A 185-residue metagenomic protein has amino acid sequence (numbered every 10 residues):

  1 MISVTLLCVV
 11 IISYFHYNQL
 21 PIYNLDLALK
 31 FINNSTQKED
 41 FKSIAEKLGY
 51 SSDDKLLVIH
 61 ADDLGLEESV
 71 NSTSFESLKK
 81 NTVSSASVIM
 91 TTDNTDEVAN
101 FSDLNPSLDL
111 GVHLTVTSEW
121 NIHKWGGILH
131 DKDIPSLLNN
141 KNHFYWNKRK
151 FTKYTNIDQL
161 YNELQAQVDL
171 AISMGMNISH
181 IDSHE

Functional and structural regions predicted by a protein language model:
S3-V58, S69: N-terminal pre-catalytic segment of deacetylase/amide-hydrolase enzymes
L48-G49, S74-K80, T95-D109, G127-N139 (+1 more regions): Acidic (Asp/Glu)-rich catalytic clusters
L56-V58, V83-S87, S107-H113, I178-D182: Structural preference for beta-strand elements that scaffold enzyme active sites
L64, T91, H113-E119, H184: Active-site beta-loop-alpha junctions enriched in small/polar residues
E68-D93: A short alpha/beta connector and helix-capping loop motif
V70-N71, T95, L160, L164: Aromatic/hydrophobic pocket-lining residues that form the small-molecule binding cavity in soluble enzyme cores
S107-L164: Substrate-binding cleft of extracellular glycoside hydrolase catalytic domains
N156-E185: Catalytic domains of cell-wall/extracellular-matrix polysaccharide-remodeling enzymes, centered on de-N-acetylation
